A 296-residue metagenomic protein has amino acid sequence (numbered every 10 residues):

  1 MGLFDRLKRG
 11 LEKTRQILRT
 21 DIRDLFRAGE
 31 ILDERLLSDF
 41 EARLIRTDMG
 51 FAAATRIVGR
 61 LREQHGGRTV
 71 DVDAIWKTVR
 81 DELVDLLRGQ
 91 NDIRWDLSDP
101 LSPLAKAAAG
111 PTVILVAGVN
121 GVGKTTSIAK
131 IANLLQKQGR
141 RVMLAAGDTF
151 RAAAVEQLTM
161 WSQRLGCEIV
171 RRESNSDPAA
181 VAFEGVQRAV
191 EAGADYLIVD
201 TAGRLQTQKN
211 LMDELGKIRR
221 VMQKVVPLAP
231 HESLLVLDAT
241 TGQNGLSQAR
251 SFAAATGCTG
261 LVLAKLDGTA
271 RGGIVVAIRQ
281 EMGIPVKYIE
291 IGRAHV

Functional and structural regions predicted by a protein language model:
M1-G2, R6-I17: A conserved P-loop NTPase coupling/switch region
F4, V72, K124-I128, A154-V155 (+3 more regions): Alpha-helix N-cap/helix-start motif
G10-E12, R19, V84, Q223 (+2 more regions): General helical structural elements
K13-G147, A154-D177, A182-V190, A194-V199: Primarily NTPase-proximal linker/entry elements flanking Walker-type ATP/GTP-binding cores
F51-A53, R151, D267, H295: Short hydrophobic/aromatic residue motifs in ordered secondary structure
Q157, S174-A192, Q206-H295: Conserved catalytic-core segment of NTP-binding enzymes
A202-R204: Short glycine-rich anion-binding loops that position phosphate/pyrophosphate groups of nucleotides and phosphorylated
